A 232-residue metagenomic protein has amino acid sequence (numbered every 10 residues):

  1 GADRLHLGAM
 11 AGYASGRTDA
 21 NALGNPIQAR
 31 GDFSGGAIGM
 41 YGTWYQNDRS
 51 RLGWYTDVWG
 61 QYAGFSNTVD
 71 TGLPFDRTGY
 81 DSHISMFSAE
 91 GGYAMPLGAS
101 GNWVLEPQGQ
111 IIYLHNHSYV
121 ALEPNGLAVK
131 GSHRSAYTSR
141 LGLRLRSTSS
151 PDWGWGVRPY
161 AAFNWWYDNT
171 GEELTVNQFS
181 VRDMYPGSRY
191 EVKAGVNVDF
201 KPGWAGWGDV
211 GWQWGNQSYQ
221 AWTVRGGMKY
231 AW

Functional and structural regions predicted by a protein language model:
G1-W232: Membrane translocator/pore-forming domains, dominated by Gram-negative outer-membrane beta-barrels
